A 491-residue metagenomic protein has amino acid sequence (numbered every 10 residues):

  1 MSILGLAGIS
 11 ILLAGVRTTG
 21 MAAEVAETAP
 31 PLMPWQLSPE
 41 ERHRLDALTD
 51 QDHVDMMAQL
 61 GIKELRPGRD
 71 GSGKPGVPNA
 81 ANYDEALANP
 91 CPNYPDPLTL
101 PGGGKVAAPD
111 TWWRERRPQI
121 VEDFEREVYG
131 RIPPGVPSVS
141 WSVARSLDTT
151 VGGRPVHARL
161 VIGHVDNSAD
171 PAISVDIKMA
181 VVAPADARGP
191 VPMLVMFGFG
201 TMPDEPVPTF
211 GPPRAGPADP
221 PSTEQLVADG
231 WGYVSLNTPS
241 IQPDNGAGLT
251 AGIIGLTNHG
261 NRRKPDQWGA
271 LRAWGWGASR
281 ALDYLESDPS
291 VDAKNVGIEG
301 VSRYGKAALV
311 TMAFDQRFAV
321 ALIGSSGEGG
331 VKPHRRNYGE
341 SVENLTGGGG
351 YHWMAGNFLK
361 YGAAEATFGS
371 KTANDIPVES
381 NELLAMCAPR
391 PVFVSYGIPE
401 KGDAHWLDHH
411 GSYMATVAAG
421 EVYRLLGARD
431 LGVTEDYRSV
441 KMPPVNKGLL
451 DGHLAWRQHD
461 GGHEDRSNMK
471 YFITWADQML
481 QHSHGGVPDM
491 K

Functional and structural regions predicted by a protein language model:
A23-G130, W475, G485-K491: N-terminal pre-domain segments of enzymes
D110, R114, R131-V191: N-terminal cap/lid segment of alpha/beta-hydrolase-fold proteins
G189-S290, G327-N337: Cap/lid segment of the alpha/beta-hydrolase catalytic domain
S290-S302: Alpha/beta-hydrolase fold nucleophile elbow
G300-M312: Glycine-rich nucleophile elbow surrounding the catalytic serine of serine-hydrolase chemistry
V320-L383, H405-R438: Mobile cap/lid helix-loop segments that gate and shape the active-site cleft of serine hydrolases
A388-H409, H459-G461: Conserved strand-to-loop "acid loop" that flanks and positions the catalytic carboxylate
E400, V417-K491: C-terminal catalytic histidine-bearing segment of alpha/beta-hydrolase fold enzymes
